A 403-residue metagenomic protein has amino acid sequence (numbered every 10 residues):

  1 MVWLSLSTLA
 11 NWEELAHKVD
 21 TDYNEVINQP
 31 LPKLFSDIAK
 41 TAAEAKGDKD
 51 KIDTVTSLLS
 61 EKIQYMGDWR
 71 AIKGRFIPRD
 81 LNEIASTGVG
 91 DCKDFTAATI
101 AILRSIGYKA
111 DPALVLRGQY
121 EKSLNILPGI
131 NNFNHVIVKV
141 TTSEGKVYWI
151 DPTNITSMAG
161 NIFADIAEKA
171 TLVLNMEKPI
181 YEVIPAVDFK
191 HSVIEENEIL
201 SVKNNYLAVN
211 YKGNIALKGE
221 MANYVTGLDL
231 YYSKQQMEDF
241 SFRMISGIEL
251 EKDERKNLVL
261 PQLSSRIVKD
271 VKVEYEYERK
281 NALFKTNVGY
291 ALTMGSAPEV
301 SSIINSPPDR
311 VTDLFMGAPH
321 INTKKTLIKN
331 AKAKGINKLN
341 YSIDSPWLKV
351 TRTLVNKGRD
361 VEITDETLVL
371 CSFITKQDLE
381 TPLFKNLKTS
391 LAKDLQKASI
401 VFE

Functional and structural regions predicted by a protein language model:
M1-E403: A sensor for short, sequence-defined functional sites
